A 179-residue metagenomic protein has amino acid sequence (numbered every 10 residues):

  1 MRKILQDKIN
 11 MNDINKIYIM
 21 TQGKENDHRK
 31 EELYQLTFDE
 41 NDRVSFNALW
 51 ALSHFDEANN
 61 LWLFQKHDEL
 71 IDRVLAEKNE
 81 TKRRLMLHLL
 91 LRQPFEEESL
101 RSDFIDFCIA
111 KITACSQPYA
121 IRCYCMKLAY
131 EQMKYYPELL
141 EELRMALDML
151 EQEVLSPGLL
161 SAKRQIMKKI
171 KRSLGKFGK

Functional and structural regions predicted by a protein language model:
M1-K179: Alpha-helical scaffold domains
